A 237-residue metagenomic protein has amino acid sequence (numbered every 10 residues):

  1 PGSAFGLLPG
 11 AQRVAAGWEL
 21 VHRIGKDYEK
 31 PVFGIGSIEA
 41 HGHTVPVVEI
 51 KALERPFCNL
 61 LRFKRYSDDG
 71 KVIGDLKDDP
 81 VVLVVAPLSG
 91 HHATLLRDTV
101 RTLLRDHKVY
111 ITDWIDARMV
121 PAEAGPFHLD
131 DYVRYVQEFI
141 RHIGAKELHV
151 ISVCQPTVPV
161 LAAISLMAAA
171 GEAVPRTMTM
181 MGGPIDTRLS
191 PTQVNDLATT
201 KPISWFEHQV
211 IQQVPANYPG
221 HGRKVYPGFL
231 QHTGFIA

Functional and structural regions predicted by a protein language model:
P1-H43, G74: N-terminal targeting or regulatory segments adjacent to alpha/beta-hydrolase or S9 domains
P1-P9, R13-A16, A163-A237: Alpha/beta-hydrolase-fold enzymes
G34-E39, H43-V120: Short, surface-exposed "cap/lid" segments of acyl-processing enzymes
D79, G144-E147, A173-V174: Short loop/turn motifs at secondary-structure junctions
M119-P121, D131-L148, L161, S165: Conserved acidic catalytic loop of the alpha/beta-hydrolase fold
P121-E123, P191: Conserved catalytic-core motifs of eukaryotic protein kinase domains, centered on the activation segment
F127-H128: Long, hydrophobic, well-ordered secondary-structure blocks that form the structural core and pocket-lining surfaces
I151-V160: Gly/Ala-rich beta-loop-alpha elbow adjacent to hydrolase catalytic centers
